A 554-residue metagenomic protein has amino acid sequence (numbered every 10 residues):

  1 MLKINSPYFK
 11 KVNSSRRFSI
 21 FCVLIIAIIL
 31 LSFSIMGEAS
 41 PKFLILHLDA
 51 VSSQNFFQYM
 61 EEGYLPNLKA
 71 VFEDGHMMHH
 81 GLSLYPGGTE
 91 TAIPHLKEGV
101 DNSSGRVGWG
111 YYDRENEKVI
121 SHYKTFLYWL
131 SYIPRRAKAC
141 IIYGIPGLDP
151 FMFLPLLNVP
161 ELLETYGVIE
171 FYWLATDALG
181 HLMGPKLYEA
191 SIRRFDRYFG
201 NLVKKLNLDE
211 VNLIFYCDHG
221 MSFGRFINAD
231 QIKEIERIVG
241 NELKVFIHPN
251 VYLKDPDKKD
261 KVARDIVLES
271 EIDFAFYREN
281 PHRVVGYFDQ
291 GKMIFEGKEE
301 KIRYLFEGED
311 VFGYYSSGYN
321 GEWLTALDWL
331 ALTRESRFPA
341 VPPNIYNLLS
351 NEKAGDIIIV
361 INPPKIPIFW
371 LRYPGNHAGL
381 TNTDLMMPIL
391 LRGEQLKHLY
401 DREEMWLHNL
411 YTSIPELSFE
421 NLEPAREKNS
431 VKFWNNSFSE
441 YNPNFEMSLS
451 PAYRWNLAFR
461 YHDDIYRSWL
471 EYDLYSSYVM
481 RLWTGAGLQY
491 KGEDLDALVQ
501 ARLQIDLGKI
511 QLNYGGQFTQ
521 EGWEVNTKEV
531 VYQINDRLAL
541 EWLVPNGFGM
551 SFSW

Functional and structural regions predicted by a protein language model:
F56-S104: Short, structured active-site-proximal loop/turn typified by the sulfatase FGly-forming signature C/S-X-P-X-R
L84-R194, G297-E335, A354, I361-I368 (+1 more regions): His/Asp/Glu-rich, glycine-adjacent segments that coordinate divalent cations and/or stabilize oxyanion chemistry on
F195-Q231, I358-V360, I414: Metal-dependent active-site segment of extracytoplasmic phospho-/sulfohydrolases and closely related
F246-Y400, M405-H408: Active-site neighborhoods of enzymes that stabilize oxyanions during catalysis
F419-I465: Short glycine/proline- and aromatic-enriched beta-strand/turn motifs that initiate or cap beta-hairpins
S439-M447, H462-S468, E493-V499, E521-N526 (+1 more regions): Residues that define the transmembrane beta-barrel architecture of outer-membrane proteins
P451-L457, S477-T484, L507-Y514, Q533-W542: Repeated loop/turn-to-beta-strand initiation elements of outer-membrane beta-barrel proteins
K528-Y532, L543-W554: Outer-membrane beta-barrel "beta-signal"
